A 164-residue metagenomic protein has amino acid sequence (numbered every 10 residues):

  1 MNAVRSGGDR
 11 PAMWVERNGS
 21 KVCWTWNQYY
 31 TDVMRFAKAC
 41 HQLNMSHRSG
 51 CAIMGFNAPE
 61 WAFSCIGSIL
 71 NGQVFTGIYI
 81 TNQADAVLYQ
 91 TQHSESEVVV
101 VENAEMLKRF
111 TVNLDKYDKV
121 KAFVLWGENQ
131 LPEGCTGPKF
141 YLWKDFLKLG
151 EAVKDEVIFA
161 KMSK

Functional and structural regions predicted by a protein language model:
M1-N2, H41-Q42, Y89, N113-L114 (+1 more regions): Short, flexible, glycine/charge-rich loop motifs used to bind or transfer phosphoryl groups or to couple energy/partner
N2-D9: Flexible acidic/glycine-rich loop/turn elements at helix↔coil and beta-strand↔loop transitions within catalytic cores
G8, D118-K119, E156: Proline-centered flexible-loop/turn and helix-kink motifs
D9-I66, Q83-L88, L142-K148: Conserved AMP-binding/adenylate-forming core of the ANL superfamily
Q42-S46, G150-K164: Conserved adenylate-forming
L43, L70-K148: Structural core segment of the AMP-binding/adenylate-forming
C51, Y79, E102, V157-I158: Short loop/turn and capping residues at structural boundaries
